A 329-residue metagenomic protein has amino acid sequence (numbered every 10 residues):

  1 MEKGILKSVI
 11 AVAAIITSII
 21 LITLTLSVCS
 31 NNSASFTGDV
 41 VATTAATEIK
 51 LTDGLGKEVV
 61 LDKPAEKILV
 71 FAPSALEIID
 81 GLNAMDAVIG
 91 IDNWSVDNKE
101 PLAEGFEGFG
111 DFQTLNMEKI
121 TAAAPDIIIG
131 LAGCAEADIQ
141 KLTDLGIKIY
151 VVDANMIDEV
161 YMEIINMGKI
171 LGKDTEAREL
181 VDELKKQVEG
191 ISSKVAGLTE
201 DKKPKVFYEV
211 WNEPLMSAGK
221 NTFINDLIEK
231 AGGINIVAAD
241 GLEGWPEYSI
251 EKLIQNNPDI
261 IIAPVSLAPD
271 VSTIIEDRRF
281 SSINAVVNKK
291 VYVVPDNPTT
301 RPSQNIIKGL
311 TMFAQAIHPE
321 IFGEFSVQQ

Functional and structural regions predicted by a protein language model:
E2-L76, T175-F207, N257, A316-Q329: Bacterial Sec-exported substrate-binding components of ABC uptake systems
G54-G56, F106-E118, D240-I250: Short helix-initiation/N-cap motifs at beta->coil->alpha
K67-A123, I127-A132, G233-I236: A short, structured surface patch at a secondary-structure boundary
W94-D97, S217-W245: Alpha-helical, coiled-coil/dimerization segments enriched in small aliphatic residues
S95-L102, C134-N166, I170: Flexible loop/hinge segments that line or gate small-molecule binding clefts
L115-P125, Q140, D144-L145, E247-N257: Short helices/loops that flank or line small-molecule/ion binding pockets
A137, V152-N166, D201-I224, P269: Extracytoplasmic ligand-binding site segments that recognize negatively charged/polar headgroups
Y161-M162, N166-K169, R178, D182 (+4 more regions): Structured C-terminal subdomain patch of bacterial secreted/periplasmic proteins
